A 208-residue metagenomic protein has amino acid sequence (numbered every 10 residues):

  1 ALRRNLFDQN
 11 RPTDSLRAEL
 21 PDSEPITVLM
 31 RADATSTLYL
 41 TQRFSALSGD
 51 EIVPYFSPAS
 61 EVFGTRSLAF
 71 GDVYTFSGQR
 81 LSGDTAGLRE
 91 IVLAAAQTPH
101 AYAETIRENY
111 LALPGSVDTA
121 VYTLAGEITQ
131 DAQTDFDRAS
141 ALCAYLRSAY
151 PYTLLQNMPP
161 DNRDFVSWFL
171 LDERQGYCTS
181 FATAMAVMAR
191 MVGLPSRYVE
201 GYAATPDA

Functional and structural regions predicted by a protein language model:
A1-A101, T105: Intrinsically disordered, low-complexity N-terminal segments that are enriched in acidic
V62, L124, F165, A184-M185: Short, hydrophobic/aromatic alpha-helical segments in well-folded domains
G64, Q130, E173, Y177: Conserved aromatic-histidine-acidic binding/catalytic patches
L81-D84, L146-T153, P159, Q175-Y177 (+1 more regions): Solvent-exposed loop/turn segments at secondary-structure junctions within structured extracellular/periplasmic domains
R107, P114-L170: Secondary-structure boundary elements
A144, T179-A208: Hydrophobic/aromatic-rich core segments of domains that either
N162, L170-Y177, F181: Secondary-structure capping and boundary motifs in well-ordered enzyme cores
